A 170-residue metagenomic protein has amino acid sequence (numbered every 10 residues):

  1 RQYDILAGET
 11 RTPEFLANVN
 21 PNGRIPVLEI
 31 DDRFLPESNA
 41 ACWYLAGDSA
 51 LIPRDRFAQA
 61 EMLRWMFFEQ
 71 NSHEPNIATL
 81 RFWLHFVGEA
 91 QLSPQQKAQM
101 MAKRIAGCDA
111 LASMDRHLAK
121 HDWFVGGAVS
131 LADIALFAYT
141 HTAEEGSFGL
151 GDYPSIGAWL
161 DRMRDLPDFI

Functional and structural regions predicted by a protein language model:
R1-Q2, P167-I170: Short, intrinsically disordered, charge-balanced linker/junction segments flanking boundaries in proteins
R1-Q99, D115: GST-like domain detector, emphasizing the conserved glutathione-binding G-site in the N-terminal thioredoxin-like
N22, D48, K120-H121, L166: Structured helix-beta-strand junction loops
A40, S155, D168: Residue-level recognition of oxygen-bearing side chains
M66-D165: GST-like fold's C-terminal all-alpha helical module
